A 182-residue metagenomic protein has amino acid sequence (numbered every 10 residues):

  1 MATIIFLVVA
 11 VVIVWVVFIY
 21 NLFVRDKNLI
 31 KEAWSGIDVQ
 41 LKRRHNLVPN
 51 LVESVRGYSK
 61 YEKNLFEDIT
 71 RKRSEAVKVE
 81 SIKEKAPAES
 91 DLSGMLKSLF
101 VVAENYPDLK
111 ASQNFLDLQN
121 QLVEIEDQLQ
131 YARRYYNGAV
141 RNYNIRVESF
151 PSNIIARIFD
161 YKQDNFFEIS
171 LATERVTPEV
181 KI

Functional and structural regions predicted by a protein language model:
M1-I182: A helix-centric hydrophobic-segment signal that preferentially recognizes long, alpha-helical stretches used
